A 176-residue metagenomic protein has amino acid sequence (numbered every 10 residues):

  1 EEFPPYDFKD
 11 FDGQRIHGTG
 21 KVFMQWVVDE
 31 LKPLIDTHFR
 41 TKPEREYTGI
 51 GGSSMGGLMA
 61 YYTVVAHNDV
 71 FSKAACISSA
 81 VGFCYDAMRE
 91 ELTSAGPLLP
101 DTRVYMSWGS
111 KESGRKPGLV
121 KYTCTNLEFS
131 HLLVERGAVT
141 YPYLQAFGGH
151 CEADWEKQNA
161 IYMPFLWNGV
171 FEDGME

Functional and structural regions predicted by a protein language model:
E1-E176: Non-catalytic cap/lid and distal C-terminal segments of serine-dependent acyl enzymes
